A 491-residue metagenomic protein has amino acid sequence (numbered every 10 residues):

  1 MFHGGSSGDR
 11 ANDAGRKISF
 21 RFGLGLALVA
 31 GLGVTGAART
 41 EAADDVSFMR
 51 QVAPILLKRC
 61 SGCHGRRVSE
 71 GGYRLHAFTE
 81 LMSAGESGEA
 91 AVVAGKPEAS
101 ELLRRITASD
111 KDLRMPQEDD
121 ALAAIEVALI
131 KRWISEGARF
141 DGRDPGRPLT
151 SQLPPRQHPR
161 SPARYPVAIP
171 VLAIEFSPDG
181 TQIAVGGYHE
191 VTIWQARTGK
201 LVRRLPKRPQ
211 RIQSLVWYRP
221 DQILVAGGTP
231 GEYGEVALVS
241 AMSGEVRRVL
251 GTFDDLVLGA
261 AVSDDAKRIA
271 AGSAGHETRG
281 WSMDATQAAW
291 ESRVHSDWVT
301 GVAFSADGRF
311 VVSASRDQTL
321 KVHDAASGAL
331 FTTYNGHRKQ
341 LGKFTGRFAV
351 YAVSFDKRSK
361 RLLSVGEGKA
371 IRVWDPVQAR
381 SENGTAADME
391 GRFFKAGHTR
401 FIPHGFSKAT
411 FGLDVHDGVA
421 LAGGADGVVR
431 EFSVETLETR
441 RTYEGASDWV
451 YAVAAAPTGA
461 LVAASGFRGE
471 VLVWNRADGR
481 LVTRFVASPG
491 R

Functional and structural regions predicted by a protein language model:
M1-F20: N-terminal secretory signal peptides that target proteins for export/translocation
G5-D9, T40-E41, S313, A422: Short linear motifs centered on Gly/Pro in flexible linkers and helix caps
A14-I18, D44, M389-E390, L481: N-terminal leader/targeting signatures
R21-G33: Bacterial N-terminal signal peptides
L32-G36, D297-T300: A broad helix-preferring feature
A38-I174, P178, G187-Y188: Aromatic- and Gly/Pro-enriched helix-to-coil junctions and flexible linker segments
D141-R491: WD40-repeat beta-propeller superdomains and closely related acidic/aromatic-rich repeat-like regions
